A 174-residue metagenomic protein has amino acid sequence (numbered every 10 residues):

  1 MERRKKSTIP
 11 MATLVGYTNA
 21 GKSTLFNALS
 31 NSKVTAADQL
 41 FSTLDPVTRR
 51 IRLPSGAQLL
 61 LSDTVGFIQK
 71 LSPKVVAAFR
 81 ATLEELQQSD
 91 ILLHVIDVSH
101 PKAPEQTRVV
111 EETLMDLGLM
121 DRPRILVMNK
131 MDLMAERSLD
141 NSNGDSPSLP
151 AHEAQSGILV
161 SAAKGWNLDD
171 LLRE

Functional and structural regions predicted by a protein language model:
M1-L92: Conserved G1/Walker A P-loop phosphate-binding module
V65-I68, V98-K102, K130-A135, A163-N167: Conserved nucleotide-binding/hydrolysis micro-motifs of P-loop NTPases
K74-A77, E105-R108, R137-S138, D170: Generic recognition of short, well-ordered alpha-helical segments
V75-H100, E112-L119, S161: Inter-motif core of Ras-like GTPase G domains
H94, L126-M128: Structural beta-sheet core signal
P101-L114, N141-S146, P150: Conserved P-loop NTPase nucleotide-binding/switch module
M120-I125, D132-E174: Canonical P-loop GTPase G-domain recognition
